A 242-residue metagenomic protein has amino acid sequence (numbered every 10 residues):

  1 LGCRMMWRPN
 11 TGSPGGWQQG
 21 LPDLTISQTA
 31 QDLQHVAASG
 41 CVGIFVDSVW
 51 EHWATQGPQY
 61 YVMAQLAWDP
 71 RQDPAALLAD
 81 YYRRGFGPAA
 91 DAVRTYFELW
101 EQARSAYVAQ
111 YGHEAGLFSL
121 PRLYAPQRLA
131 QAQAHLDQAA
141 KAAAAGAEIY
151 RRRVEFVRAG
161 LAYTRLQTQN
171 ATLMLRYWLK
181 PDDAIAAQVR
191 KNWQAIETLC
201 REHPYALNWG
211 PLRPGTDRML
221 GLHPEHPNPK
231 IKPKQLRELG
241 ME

Functional and structural regions predicted by a protein language model:
L1-L24: Active-site clefts of carbohydrate-active enzymes
R4-M6, V42-F45: Structural preference for beta-strand elements that scaffold enzyme active sites
T11-S13, V49-H52: Active-site-proximal loop/turn and secondary-structure-junction residues that shape catalytic pockets, frequently
G16-L24, A54-M63: Histidine/acidic-residue-rich catalytic or RNA/ligand-binding cores of hydrolases and nuclease-related proteins
T25-H35: Short, acidic/polar
A38-C41, P58, V62-E242: Catalytic domains of carbohydrate-active enzymes that cleave complex glycans
